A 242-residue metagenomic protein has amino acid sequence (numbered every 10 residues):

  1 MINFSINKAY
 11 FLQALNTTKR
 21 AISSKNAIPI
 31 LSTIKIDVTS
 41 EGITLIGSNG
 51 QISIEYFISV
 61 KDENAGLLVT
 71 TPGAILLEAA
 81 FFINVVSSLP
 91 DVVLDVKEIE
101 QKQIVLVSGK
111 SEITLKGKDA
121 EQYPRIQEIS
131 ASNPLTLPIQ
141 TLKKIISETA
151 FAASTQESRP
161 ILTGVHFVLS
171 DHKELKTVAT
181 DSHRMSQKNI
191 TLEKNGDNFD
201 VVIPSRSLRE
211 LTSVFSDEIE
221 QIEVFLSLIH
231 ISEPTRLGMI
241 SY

Functional and structural regions predicted by a protein language model:
M1-L228, S232, R236: Structural preference for solvent-exposed beta-strand-turn elements and adjacent flexible terminal/loop segments within
